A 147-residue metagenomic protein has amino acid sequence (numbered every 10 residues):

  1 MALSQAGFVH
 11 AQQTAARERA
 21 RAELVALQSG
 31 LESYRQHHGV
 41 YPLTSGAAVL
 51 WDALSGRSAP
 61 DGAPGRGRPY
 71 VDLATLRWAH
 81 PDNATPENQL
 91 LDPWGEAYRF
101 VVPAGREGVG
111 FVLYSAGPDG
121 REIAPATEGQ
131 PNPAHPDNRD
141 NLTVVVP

Functional and structural regions predicted by a protein language model:
F8, Q13-E18, A22-V25, S29-Q36 (+3 more regions): Short, surface-exposed interaction loops/tails
L31-N88, P125-T127: Short, glycine/small-hydrophobic-rich surface segments
